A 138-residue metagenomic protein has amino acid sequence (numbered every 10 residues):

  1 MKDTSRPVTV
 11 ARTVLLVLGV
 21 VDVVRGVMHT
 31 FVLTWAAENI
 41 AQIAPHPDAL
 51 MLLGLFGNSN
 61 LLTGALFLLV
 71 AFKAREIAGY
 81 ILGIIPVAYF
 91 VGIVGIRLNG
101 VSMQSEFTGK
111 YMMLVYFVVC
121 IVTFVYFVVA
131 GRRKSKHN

Functional and structural regions predicted by a protein language model:
M1-D22: Cytosolic juxtamembrane helix and N-cap/initiation of the first transmembrane helix
V20, P47-L68: Core segments of alpha-helical transmembrane spans in multipass integral membrane proteins
V20-M51: Hydrophobic transmembrane helix segments
I40-A44, M103-V115: Non-cytosolic membrane-interface motifs at loop->transmembrane helix junctions
G64-Y80: Juxtamembrane helix-break-helix junctions at the cytosolic face of small multi-pass alpha-helical membrane proteins
Y80-R97: Hydrophobic alpha-helical membrane segments
F117-N138: Membrane-water interface at the C-terminal end of transmembrane alpha helices
